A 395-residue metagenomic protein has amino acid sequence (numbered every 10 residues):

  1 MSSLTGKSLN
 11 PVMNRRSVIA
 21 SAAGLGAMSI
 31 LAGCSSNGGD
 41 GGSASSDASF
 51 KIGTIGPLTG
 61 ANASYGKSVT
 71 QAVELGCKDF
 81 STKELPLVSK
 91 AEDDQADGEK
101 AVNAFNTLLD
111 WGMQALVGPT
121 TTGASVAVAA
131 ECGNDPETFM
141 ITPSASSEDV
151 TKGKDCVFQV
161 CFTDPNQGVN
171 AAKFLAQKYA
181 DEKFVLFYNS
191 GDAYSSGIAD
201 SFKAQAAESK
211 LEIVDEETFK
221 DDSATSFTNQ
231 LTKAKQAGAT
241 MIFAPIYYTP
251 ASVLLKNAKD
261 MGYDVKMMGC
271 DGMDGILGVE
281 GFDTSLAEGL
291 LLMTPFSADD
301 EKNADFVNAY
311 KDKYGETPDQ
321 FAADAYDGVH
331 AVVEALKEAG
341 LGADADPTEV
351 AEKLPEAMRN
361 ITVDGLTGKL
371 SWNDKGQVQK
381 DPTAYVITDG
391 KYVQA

Functional and structural regions predicted by a protein language model:
M1-M13, S21-A32: N-terminal secretory signal peptides
S35-N37: Bacterial signal peptide processing site
D40-S43, Y65-Q71, D79-T151, V160 (+1 more regions): Beta-alpha junction/loop-to-helix N-cap segments that form part of ligand/metal-binding clefts
G53-A72, F80, E92-E99, T120-G123 (+2 more regions): Extracytoplasmic "Venus flytrap"
L58, V157-T218, M241, V332: An alpha-beta-alpha
A101, V160-K183, S196-I198, A224-T228 (+4 more regions): Hydrophobic alpha-helical segments within soluble ligand-binding/sensing domains
L255-Y326: Extracellular/periplasmic periplasmic-binding protein-like sensory domains
E316-A322, V333-K391: Segments of small-molecule ligand-sensing domains
